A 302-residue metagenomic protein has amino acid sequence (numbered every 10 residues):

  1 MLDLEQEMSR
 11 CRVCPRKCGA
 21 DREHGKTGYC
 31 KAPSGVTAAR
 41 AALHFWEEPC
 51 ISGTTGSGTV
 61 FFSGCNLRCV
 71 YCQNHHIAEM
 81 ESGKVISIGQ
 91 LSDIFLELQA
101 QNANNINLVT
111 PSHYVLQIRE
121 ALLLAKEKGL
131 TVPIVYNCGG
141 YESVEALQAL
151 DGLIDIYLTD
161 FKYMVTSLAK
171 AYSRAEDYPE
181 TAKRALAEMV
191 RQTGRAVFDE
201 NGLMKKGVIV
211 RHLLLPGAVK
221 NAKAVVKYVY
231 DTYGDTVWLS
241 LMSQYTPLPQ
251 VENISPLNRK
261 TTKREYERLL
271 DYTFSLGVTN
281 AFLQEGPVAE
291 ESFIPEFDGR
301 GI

Functional and structural regions predicted by a protein language model:
M1-T27, G194-I302: Auxiliary Fe-S-binding modules of radical SAM enzymes
C30-I156, V165-T166: Conserved Radical SAM active-site core
G58, I106, I134-Y136, Y157-T159 (+3 more regions): Hydrophobic faces of well-ordered beta-strands that scaffold small-molecule active sites in alpha/beta enzyme cores
A78, V115, G140-S143, F161-P179 (+3 more regions): Conserved radical SAM core fold
I86, H113, S173-T181, G217 (+2 more regions): Alpha-helix N-cap and loop-to-helix initiation/capping positions
L91, I118, A182, L186 (+3 more regions): Aromatic/hydrophobic pocket-lining residues that form the small-molecule binding cavity in soluble enzyme cores
L122-P133, R184-M189, K263-L269: Alpha-helix-loop-beta-strand connector modules within alpha/beta enzyme cores
K170-N201: Anionic-ligand binding region
